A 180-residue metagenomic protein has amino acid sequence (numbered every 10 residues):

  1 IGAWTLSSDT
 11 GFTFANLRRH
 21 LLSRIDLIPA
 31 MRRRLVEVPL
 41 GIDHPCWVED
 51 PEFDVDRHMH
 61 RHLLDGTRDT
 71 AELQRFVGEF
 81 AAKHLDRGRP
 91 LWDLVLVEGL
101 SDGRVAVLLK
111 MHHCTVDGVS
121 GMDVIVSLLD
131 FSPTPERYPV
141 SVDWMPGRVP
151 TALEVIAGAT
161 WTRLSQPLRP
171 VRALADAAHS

Functional and structural regions predicted by a protein language model:
A3-S180: Soluble acyl-CoA-dependent acyltransferase catalytic core bearing the H(X)4D motif
